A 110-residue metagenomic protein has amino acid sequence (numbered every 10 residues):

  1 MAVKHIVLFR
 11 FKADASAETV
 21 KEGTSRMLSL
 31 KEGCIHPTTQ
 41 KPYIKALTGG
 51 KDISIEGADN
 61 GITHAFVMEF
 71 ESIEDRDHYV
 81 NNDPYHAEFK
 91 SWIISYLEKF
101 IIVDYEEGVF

Functional and structural regions predicted by a protein language model:
M1-T63, V67, E71-H78, D104-F110: Short S/T/G/P-rich N-terminal loop/turn motif that feeds into the first structured element of a domain
L28-I35, H86-F89, L97: A common structural junction motif
R76-Y79, F89-W92, Y96-K99: C-terminal structural segments of small proteins and small subunits
N82: Short, surface-exposed ligand- or partner-binding patches at beta-edge/loop junctions that are enriched in aromatics
